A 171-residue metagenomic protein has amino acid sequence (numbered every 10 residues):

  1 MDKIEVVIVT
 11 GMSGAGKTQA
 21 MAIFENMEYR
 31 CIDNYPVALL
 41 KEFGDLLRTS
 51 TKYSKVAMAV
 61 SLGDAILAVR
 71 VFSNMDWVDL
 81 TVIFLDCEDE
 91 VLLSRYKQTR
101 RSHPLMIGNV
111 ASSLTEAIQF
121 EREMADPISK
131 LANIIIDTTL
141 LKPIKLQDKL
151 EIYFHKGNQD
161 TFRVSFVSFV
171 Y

Functional and structural regions predicted by a protein language model:
V9: Hydrophobic anchor at the beta1->P-loop junction of P-loop NTPases
A15-G16: Conserved glycine(s) of the Walker
A20-M21: Post-Walker A alpha-helix
M27-W77: Conserved nucleotide-sensing/catalytic segment adjacent to the nucleotide-binding pocket in NTP-handling enzymes
Y53-K55, W77-T81, K130-N133, T161-F162: Short glycine-/polar-rich loops that comprise or flank the Walker A/P-loop and associated switch/sensor motifs
G63-I66, C87-L92, L141-P143, V170-Y171: Conserved nucleotide-binding/hydrolysis micro-motifs of P-loop NTPases
V78-R100, I136-T139: Conserved phosphate-donor/acceptor-positioning beta-strand/loop module used by diverse small-molecule
E116-Y171: C-terminal accessory "lid"/substrate-recognition subdomains
